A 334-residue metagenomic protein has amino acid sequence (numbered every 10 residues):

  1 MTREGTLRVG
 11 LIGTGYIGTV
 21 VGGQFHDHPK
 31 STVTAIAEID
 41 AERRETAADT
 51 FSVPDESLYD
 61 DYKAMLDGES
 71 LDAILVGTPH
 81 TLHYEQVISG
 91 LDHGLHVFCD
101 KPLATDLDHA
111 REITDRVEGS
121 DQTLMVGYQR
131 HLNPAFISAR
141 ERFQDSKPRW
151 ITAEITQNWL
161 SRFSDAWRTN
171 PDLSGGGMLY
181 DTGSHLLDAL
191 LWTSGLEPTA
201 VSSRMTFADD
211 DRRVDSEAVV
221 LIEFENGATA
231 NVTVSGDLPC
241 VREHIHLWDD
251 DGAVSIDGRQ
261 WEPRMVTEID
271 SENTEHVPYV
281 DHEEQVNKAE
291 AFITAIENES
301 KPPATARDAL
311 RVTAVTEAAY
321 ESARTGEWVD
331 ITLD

Functional and structural regions predicted by a protein language model:
M1-R3, E42, A64, A73-L75 (+2 more regions): C-terminal helix-rich "cap/oligomerization" subdomain common to oxidoreductases
M1-S52: N-terminal Rossmann-like dinucleotide-binding module
M1-V9, Y16-T19, K30, D106 (+5 more regions): Haloarchaeal acidic low-complexity proteome signature biased toward cell-envelope/secretome components but also
V21, S57-R116: Beta-loop-alpha module in the N-terminal Rossmann-like domain of NAD(P)-dependent dehydrogenases, especially those
D60, F98-C99, L124-V126, I256: Hydrophobic residues in well-ordered beta-strands that form the structural core
D115-T123, P134-W150, I222-F224, D249: Basic phosphate/pyrophosphate-binding loop/patch that engages nucleotide-derived ligands
R130-D210, G326: Predominantly a Rossmann-like dinucleotide-binding segment in NAD(P)-dependent oxidoreductases
R213-D215, E225-N287: NAD(P)-dinucleotide binding in Rossmann-like oxidoreductases
